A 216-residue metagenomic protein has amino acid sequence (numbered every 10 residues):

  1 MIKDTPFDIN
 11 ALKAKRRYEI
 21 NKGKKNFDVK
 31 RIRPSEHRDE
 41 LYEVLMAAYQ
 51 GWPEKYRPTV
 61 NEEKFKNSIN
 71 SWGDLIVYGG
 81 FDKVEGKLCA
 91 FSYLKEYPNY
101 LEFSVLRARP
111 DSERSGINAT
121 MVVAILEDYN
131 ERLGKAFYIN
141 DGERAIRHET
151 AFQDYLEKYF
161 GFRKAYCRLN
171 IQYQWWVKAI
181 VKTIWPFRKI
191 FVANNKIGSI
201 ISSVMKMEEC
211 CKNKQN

Functional and structural regions predicted by a protein language model:
M1-F7, R132, A136-N216: Active-site/acyl-donor-binding loops of N-acyltransferases
I2-I20, K24-E113, V123, D128-N130: A conserved beta-strand-loop-helix scaffold within acyl/acetyltransferase catalytic domains
K13-R17, N67-V77, F91-E102, A119 (+2 more regions): Hydrophobic transmembrane alpha-helix bundles
Y97-Y159: Glycine/small-residue-rich hydrophobic helix-like segments
